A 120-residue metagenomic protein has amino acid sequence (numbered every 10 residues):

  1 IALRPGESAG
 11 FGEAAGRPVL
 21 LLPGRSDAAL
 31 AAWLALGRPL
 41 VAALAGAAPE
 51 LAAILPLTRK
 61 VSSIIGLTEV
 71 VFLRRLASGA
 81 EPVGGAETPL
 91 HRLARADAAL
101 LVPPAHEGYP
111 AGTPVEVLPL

Functional and structural regions predicted by a protein language model:
I1-L120: Flexible glycine/proline-rich
